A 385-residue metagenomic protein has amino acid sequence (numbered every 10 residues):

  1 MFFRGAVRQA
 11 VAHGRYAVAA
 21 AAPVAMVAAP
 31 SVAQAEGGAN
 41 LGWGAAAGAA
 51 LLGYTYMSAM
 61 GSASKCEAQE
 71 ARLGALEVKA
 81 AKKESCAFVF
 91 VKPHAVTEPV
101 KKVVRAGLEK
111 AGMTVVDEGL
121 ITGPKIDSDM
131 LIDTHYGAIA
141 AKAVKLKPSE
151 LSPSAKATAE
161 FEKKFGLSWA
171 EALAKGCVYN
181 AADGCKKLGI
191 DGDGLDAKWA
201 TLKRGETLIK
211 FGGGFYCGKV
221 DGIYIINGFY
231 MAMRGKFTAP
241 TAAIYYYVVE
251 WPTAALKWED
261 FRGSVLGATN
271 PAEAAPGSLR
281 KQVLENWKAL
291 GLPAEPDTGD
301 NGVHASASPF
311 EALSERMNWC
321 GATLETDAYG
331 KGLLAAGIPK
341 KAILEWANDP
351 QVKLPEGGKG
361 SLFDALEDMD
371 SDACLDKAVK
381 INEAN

Functional and structural regions predicted by a protein language model:
M1-L41: N-terminal mitochondrial targeting presequence
W43-G61, C66-N385: Non-catalytic terminal and connector segments of soluble metabolic enzymes
